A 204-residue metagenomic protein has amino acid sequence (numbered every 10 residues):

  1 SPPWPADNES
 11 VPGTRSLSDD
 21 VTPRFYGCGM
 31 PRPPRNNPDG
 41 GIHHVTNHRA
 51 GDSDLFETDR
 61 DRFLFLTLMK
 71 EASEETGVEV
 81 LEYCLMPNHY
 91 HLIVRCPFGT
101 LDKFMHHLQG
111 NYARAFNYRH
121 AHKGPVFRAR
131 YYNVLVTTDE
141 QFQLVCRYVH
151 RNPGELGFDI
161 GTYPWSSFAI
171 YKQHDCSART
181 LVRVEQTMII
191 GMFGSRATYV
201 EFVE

Functional and structural regions predicted by a protein language model:
S1-E82, M86, R95-E204: Short Pro-Cys-Gly-centered "Cys-loop" motif that presents a nucleophilic cysteine in a tight turn
